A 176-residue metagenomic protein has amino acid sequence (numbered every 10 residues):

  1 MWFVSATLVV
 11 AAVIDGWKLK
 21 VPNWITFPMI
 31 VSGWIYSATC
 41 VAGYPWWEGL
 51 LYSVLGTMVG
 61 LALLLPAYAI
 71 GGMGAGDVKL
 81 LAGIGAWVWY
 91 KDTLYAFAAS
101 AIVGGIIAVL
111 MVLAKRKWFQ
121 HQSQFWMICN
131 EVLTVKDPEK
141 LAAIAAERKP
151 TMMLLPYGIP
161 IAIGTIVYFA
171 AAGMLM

Functional and structural regions predicted by a protein language model:
M1-M176: A membrane-topology feature that recognizes alpha-helical transmembrane segments and their immediate juxtamembrane
